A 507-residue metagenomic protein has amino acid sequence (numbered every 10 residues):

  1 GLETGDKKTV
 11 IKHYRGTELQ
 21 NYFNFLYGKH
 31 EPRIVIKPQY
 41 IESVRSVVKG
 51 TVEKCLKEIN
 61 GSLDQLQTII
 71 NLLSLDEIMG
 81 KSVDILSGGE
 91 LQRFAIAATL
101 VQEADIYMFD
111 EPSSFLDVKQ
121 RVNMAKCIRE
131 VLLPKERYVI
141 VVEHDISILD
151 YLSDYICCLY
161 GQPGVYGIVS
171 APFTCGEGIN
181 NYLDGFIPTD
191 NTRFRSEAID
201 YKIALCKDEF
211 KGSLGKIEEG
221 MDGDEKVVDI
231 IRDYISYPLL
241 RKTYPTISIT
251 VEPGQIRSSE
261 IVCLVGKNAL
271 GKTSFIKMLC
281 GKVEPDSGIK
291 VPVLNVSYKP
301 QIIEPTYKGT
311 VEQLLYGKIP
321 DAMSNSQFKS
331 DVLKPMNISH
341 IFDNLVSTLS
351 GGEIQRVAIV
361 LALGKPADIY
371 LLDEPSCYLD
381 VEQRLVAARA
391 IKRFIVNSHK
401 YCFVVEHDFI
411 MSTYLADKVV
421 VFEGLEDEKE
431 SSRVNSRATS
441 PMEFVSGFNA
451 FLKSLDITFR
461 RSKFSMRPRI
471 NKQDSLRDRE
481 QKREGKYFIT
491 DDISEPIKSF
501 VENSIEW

Functional and structural regions predicted by a protein language model:
G1-S62, D145-G176, Q255-A269, T273-N325 (+1 more regions): ABC ATPase nucleotide-binding domain signature region
L2-F25, S46-Q67, G161-P253, E312 (+2 more regions): Pre-NBD coupling/linker segments of ABC/ABC-like ATPases
G61-M79, S326-F342: Conserved ABC ATPase "signature" region
S82-L86, L345-L349, E353: Conserved ABC ATPase signature
I96, M124, I359, A387: Hydrophobic anchor residue at the start of the ABC signature
F109-P112, K119, L372-P375, E382: Walker B catalytic motif
C127-V141, V165, A390-V404: Conserved catalytic loops of ABC-family nucleotide-binding domains
